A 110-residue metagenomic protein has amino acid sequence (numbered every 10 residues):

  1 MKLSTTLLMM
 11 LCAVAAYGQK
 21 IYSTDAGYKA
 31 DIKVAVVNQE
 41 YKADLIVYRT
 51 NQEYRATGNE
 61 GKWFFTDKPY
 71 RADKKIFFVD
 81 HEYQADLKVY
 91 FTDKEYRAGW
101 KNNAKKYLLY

Functional and structural regions predicted by a protein language model:
M1-V14: Sec-dependent N-terminal signal peptides
G18-Y110: Repetitive, compositionally biased segments used for assembly/scaffolding
